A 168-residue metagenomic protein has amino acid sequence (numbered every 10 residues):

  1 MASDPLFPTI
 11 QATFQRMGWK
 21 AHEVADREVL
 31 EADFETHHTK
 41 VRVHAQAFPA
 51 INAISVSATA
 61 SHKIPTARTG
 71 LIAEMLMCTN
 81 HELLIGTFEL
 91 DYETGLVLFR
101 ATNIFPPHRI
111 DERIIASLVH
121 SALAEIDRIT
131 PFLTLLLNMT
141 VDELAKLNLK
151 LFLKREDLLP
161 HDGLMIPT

Functional and structural regions predicted by a protein language model:
M1-A21: Amphipathic alpha-helical segments
M17-K40, A45, P49-I51: Ser/Thr-rich, low-complexity intrinsically disordered terminal regions
Q46-P65: Intrinsically disordered, low-complexity regulatory segments enriched in Ser/Thr/Pro and charged residues
T59-L96: Short, internal acidic amphipathic alpha-helical interface segments that mediate docking to partner proteins
T94, I104-R113, N138: Well-ordered alpha/beta subsegment
I115-R128, F132, L136: Long, contiguous binding/interaction regions
L135-T168: Short, highly charged C-terminal tails/helix-capping segments
